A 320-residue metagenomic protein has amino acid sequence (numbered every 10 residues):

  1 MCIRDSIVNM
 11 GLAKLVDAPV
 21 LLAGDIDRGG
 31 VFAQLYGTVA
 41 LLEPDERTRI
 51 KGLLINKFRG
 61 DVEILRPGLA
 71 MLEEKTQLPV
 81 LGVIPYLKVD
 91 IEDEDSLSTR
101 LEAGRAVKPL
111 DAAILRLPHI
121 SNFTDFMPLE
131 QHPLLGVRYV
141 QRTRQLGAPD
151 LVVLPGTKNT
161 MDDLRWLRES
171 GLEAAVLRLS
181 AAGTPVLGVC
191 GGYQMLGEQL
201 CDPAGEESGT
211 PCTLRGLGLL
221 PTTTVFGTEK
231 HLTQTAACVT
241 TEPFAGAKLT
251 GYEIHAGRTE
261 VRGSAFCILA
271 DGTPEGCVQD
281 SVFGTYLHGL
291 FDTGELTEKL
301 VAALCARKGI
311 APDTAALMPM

Functional and structural regions predicted by a protein language model:
M1-D5: Conserved small/polar residues in nucleotide/adenosyl-binding loops
G11-L12, L72, R178: Hydrophobic/aromatic ligand-binding patch that stacks against planar heteroaromatic rings of cofactors or nucleotides
G11-P19: Alpha-helix C-terminal capping segments
A18, L78, A181-P185: A short helix->loop->beta-strand "cap" motif at the edges of active sites that frequently abuts
D25, F32-R138, T143-D150, L219 (+1 more regions): C-terminal lobe/tail of nucleotide-utilizing enzymes
Y139-L151, N159-S170: Glycine-rich phosphate/ribose-binding loops and adjacent secondary-structure elements that form binding surfaces
T157-T250: Cysteine-nucleophile active-site neighborhood
